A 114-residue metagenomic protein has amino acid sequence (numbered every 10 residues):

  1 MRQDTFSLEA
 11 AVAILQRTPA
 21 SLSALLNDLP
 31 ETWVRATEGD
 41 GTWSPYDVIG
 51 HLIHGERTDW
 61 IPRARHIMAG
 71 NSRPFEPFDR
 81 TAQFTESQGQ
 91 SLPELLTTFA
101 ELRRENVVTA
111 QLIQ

Functional and structural regions predicted by a protein language model:
M1-Y46, R57-Q114: Aromatic-glycine hotspot motif
H51: Histidine-centered divalent metal-coordination motifs
